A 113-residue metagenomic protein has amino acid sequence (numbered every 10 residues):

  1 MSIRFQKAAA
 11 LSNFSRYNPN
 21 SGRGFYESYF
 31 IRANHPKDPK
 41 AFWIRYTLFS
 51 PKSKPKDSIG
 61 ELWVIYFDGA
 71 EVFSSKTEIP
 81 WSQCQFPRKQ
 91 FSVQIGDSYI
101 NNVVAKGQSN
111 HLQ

Functional and structural regions predicted by a protein language model:
M1-Q113: Targeting-peptide/extracellular-domain and disordered-appendage signature
